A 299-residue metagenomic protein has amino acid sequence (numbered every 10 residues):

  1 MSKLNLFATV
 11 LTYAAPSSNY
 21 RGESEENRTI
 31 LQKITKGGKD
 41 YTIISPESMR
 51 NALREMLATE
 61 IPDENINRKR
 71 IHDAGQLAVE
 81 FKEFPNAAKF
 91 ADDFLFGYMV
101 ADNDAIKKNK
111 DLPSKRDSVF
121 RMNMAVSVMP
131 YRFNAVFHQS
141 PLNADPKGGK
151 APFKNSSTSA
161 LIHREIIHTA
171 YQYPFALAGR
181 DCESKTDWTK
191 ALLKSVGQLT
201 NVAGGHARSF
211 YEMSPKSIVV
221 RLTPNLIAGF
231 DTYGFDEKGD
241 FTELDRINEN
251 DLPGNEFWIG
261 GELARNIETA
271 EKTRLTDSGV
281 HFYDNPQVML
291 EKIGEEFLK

Functional and structural regions predicted by a protein language model:
M1-K299: RNA-binding basic/glycine-rich loop and surface signature characteristic of RAMP-family CRISPR effectors
